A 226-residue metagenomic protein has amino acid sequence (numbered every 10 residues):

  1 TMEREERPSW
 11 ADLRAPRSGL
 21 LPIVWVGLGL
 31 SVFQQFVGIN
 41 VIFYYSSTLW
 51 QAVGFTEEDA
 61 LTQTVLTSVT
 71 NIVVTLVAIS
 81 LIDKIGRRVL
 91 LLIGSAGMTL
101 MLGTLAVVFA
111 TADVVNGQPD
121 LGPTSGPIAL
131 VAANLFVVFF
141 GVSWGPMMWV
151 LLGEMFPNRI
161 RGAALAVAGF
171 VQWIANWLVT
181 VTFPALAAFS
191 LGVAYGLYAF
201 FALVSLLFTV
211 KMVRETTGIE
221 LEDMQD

Functional and structural regions predicted by a protein language model:
T1-D226: Alpha-helical transmembrane bundle of multi-pass membrane proteins
